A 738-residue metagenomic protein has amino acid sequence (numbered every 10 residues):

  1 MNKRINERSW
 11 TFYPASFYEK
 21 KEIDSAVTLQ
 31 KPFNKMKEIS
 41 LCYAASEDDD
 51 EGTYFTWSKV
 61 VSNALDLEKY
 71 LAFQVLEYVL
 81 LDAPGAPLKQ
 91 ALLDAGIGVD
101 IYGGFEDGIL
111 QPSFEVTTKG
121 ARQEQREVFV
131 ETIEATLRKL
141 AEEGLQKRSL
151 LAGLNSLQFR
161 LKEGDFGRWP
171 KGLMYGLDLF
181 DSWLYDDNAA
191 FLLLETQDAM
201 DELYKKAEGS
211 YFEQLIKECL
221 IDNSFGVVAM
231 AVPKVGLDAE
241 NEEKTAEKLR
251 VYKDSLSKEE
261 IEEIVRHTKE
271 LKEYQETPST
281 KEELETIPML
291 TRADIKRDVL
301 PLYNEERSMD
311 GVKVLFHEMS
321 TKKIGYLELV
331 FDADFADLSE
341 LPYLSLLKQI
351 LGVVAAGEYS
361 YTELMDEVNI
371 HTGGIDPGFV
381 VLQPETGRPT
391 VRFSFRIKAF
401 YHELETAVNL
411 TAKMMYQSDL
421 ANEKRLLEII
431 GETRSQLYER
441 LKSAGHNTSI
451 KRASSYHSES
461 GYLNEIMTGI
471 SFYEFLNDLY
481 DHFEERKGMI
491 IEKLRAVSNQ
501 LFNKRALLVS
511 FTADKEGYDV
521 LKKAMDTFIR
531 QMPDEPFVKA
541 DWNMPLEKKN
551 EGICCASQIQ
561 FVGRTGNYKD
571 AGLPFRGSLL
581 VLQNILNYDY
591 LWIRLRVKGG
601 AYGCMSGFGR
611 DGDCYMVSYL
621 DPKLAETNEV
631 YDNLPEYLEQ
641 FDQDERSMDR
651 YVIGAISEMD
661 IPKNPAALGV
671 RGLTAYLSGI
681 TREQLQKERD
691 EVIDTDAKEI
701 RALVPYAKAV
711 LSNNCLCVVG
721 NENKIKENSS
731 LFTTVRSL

Functional and structural regions predicted by a protein language model:
M1, G52-S62, K89-Y204, S224-K234 (+6 more regions): M16 family metallopeptidases and their MPP-like homologs
M1-F12, G469, I490-M525, S712-N713: Non-catalytic, conformational "gating/processing" segments within enzyme and secreted inhibitor domains
I5-K21, E143, D222-F225, M230-L271 (+1 more regions): Extended, regular secondary-structure scaffolds
N6-Y13, F129-E134, N409-T411, K522-F528 (+2 more regions): Short amphipathic alpha-helices in soluble, non-transmembrane regions that often serve as interface/regulatory elements
E22-G85, P170-A189, L193, S255-G352 (+5 more regions): His/Glu-based metal-binding/catalytic segments typifying zinc-dependent metallopeptidases
C42-A45, Y102-E106, A199-L203, Q214-C219 (+9 more regions): Generic recognition of flexible, low-complexity loop/linker segments
S210-L215, K258: Extended alpha-helical coiled-coil "stalk/arm" regions that scaffold and mediate dimerization/assembly in large
D694-L738: In a subset of proteins, long, contiguous C-terminal domains/tails are tracked
